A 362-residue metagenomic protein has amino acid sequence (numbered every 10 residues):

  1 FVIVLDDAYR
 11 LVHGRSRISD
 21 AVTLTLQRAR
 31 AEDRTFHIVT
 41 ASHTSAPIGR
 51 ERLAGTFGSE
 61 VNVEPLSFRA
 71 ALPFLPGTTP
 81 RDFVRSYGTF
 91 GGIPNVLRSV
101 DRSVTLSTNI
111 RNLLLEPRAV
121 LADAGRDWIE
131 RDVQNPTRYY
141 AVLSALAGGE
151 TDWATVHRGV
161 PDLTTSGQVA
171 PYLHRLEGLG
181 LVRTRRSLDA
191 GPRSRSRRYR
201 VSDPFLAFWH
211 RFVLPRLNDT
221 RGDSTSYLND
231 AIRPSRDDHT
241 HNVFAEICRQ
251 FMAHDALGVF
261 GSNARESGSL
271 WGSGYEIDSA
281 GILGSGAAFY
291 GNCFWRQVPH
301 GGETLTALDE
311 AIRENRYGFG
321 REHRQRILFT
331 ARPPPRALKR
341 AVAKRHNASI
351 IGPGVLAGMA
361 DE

Functional and structural regions predicted by a protein language model:
D6-A8: Walker B catalytic acidic pair
R10, H43-I48, L66-R69, P94 (+4 more regions): Conserved nucleotide-binding/hydrolysis micro-motifs of P-loop NTPases
R10-L53: Sensor-1/coupling segment of RecA-like P-loop NTPase cores
L53, D82, Q134-R138: N-terminal positioning helix adjacent to the helix-turn-helix/winged-helix DNA-binding module
S59-V84: Conserved small helical "lid"/interfacial subdomain of P-loop NTPases
P80-S99: The conserved phosphate-sensing helix
R102, T108-E276: Accessory nucleic acid-recognition modules appended to NTPase machines
S202-E362: A cross-kingdom feature that marks ATP-driven nucleic-acid transaction machinery
